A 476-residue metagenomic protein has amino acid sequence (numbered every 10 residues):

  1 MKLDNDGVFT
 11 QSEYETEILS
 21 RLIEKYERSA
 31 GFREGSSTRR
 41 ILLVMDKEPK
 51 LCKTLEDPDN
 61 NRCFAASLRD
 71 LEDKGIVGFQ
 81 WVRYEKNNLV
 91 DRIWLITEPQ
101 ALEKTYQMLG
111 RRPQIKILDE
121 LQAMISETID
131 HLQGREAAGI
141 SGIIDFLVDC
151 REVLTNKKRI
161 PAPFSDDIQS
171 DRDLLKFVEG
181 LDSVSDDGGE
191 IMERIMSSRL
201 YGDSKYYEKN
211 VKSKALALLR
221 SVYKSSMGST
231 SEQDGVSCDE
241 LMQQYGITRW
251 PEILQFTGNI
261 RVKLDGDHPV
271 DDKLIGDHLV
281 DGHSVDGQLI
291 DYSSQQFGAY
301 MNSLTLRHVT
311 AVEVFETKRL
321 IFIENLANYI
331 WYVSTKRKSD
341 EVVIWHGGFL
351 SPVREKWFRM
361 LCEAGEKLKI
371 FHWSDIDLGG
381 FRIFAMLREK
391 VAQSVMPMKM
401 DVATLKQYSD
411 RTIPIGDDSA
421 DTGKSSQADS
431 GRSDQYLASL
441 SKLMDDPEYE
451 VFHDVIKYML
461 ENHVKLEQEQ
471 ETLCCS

Functional and structural regions predicted by a protein language model:
M1-W345, L350-K367, G379, A385-E389 (+1 more regions): Nucleic-acid enzyme cleavage-core boundary/entry regions
V342-W345, K369-W373, V395-K399: Short hydrophobic alpha-helical runs that function as membrane-insertion/retention elements
W373-G379: Extended C-terminal subregions enriched in glycine
V391-Q393: Short helix-capping segments at alpha-helix termini
